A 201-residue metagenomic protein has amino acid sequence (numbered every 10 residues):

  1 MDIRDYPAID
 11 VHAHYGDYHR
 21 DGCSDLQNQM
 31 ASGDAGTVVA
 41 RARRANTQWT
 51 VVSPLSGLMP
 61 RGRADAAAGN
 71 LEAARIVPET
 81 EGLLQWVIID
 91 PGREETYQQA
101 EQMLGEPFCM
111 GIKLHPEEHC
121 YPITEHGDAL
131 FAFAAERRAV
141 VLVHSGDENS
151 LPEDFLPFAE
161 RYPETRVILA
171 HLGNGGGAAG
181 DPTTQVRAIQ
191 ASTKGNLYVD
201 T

Functional and structural regions predicted by a protein language model:
M1-A129, F133, R137, A191-K194 (+1 more regions): Mid-domain alpha/beta scaffold segments of enzyme catalytic cores
M110, Y121-T201: Catalytic pocket-lining loop regions of alpha/beta-barrel enzymes, especially the amidohydrolase/enolase/GH5 lineages
